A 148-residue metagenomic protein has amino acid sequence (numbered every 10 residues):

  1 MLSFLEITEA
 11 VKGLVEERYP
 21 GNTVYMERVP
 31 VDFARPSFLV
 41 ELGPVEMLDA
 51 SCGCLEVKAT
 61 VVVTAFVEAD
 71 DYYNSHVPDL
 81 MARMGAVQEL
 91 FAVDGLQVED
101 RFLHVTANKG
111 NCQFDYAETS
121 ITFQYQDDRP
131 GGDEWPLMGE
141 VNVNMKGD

Functional and structural regions predicted by a protein language model:
M1-T23, V45-D148: Charged, amphipathic alpha-helical segments and their flanking helix caps
Y25-R35: Short acidic low-complexity segments
A34-G43: A short, hydrophobic beta-strand-centered structural micro-motif
